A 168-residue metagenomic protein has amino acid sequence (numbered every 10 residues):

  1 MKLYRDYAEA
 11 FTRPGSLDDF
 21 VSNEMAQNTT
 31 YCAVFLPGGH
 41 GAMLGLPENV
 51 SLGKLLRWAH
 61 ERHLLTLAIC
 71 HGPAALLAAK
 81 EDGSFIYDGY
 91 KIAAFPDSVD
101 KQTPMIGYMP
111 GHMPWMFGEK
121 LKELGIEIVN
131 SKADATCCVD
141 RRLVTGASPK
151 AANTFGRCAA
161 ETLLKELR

Functional and structural regions predicted by a protein language model:
M1-R62, T66, A74-R168: Extended, subdomain-level signal for the structured scaffold at the beginning of enzyme domains
C70: Catalytic nucleophile serine of serine hydrolases, specifically the conserved "nucleophile elbow" pentapeptide
